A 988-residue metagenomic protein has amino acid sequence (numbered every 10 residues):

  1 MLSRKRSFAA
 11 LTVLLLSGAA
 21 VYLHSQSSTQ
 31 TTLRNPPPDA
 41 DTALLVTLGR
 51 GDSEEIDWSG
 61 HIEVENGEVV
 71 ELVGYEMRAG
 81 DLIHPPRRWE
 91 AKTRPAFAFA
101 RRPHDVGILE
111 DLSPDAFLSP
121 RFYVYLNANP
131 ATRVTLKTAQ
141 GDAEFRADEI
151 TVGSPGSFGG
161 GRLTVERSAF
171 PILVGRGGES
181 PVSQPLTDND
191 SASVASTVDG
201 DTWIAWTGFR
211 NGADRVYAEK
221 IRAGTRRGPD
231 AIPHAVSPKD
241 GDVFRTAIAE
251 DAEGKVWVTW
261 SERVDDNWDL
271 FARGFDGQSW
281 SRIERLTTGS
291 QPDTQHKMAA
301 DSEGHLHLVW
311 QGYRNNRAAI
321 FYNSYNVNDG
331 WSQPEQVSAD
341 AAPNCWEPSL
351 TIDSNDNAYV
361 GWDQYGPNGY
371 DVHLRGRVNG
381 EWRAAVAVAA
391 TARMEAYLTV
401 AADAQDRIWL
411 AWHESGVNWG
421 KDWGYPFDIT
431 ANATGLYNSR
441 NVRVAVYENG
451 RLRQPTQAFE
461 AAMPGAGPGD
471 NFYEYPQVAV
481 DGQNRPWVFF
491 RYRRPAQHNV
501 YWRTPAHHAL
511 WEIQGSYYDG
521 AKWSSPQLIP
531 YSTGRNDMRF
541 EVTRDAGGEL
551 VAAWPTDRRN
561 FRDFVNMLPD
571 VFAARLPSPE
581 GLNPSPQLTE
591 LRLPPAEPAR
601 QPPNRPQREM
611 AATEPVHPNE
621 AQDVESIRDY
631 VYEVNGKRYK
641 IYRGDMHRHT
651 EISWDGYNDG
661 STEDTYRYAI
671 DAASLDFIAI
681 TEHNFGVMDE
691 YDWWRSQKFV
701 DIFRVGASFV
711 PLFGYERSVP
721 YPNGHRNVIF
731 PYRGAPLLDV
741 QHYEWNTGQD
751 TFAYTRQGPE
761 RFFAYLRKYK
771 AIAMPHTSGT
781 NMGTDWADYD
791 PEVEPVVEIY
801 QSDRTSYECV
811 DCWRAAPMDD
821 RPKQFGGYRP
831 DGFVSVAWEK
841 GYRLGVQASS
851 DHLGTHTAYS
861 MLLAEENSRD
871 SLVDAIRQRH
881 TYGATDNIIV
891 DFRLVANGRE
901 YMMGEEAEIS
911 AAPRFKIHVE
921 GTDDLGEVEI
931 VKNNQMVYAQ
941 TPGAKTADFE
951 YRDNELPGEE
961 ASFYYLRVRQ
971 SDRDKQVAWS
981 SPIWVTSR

Functional and structural regions predicted by a protein language model:
M1-T12: N-terminal Sec-pathway targeting helices
P36-I83: Low-complexity, serine/threonine/proline/glycine-rich extracellular segments that form mucin-like
E90-K92, A100-S119, G153-T613: Extracellular, repeat-based ectodomains that mediate carbohydrate processing or recognition
H104-F145: Low-complexity, intrinsically disordered segments enriched in Ser/Thr together with acidic residues
N129-R133, E303, G547, A912 (+1 more regions): Extracellular Ig-like/FN3 beta-sandwich strand-entry sites
K137-G141, P555, R967-S971: Beta-strand-rich extracellular modules
A143-S154, D974-W984: Edge beta-strands of extracellular beta-sandwich domains
P526, V551, M567-R988: Extended, charged catalytic domains and RNA/DNA-binding interfaces, predominantly in divalent-metal-using enzymes
